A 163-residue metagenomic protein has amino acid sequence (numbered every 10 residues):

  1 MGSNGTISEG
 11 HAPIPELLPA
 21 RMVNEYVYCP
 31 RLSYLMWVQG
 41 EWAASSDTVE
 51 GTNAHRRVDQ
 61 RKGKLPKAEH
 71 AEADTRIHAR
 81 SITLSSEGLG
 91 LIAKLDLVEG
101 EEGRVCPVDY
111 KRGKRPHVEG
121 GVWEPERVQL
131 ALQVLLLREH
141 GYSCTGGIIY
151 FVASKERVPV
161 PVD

Functional and structural regions predicted by a protein language model:
M1-P107, K114-V118, V128: Metal-dependent nuclease catalytic cores that hydrolyze phosphodiester bonds in DNA/RNA, characterized by
G2-S8, G88, G120-G121, L136-D163: Metal-dependent nuclease catalytic regions and adjoining charged, substrate-binding loops involved in nucleic-acid end
Y110-K114, F151-A153: A short beta-strand motif that forms part of the nucleic acid-binding face of small beta-barrel RNA-binding folds
W123-R127: Short, conserved loop/turn and helix-capping segments at secondary-structure boundaries that abut family-defining
V128-L135: Short amphipathic alpha-helical face segments that pack within enzyme cores and frequently flank/anchor catalytic
